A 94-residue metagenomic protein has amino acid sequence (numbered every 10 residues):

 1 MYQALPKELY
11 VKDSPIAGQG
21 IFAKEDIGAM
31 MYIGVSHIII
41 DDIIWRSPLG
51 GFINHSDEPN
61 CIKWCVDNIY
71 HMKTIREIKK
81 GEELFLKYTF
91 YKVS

Functional and structural regions predicted by a protein language model:
M1-S94: Conserved catalytic SET/PR domain of SAM-dependent protein methyltransferases, capturing the structural core that binds
